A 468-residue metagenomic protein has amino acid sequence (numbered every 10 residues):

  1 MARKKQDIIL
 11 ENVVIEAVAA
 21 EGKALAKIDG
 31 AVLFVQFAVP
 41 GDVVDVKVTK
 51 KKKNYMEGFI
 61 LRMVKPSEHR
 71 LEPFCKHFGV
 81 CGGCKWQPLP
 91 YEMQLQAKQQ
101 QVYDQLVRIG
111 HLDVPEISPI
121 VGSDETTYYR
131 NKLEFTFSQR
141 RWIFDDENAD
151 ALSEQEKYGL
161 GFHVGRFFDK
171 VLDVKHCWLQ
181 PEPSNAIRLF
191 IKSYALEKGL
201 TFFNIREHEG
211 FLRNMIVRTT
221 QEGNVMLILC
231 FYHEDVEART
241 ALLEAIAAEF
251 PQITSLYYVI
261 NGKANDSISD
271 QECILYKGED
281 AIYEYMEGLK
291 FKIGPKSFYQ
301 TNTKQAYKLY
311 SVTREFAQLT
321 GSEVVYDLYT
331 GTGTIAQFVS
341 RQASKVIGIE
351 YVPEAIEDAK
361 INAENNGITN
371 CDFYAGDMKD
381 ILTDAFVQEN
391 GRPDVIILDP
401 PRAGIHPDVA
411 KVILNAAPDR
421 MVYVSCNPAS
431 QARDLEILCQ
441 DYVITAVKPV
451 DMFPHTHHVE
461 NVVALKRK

Functional and structural regions predicted by a protein language model:
M1-H77, D372, D380: Terminal RNA-binding accessory module
A2-E21, E234-K468: Rossmann-like S-adenosyl-L-methionine
A24-D29, G159-V164, A359: Short, acidic/hydrophobic/Gly-rich beta-strand patch recurrent on exposed beta strands that often constitutes part
G41, Q180, N302: Short, conserved phosphate/pyrophosphate- and ester-handling motifs at nucleotide-, phospho-/glycolipid
L61-E72, G79-T201: Extended interfacial segments that mediate partner engagement and assembly in macromolecular machines
D169-I205, E209-F211, H233-Y257: Internal alpha/beta scaffold segment
I216-T219, V225-D235: Carbohydrate-binding surface patches
